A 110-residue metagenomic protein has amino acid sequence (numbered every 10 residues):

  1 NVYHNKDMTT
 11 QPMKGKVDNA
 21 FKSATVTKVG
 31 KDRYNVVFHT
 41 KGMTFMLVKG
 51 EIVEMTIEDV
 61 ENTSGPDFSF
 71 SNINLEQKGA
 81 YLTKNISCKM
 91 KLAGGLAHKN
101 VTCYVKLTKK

Functional and structural regions predicted by a protein language model:
N1-N35, H39-K110: N-terminal soluble domains immediately following signal/targeting peptides that reside in extracytoplasmic
